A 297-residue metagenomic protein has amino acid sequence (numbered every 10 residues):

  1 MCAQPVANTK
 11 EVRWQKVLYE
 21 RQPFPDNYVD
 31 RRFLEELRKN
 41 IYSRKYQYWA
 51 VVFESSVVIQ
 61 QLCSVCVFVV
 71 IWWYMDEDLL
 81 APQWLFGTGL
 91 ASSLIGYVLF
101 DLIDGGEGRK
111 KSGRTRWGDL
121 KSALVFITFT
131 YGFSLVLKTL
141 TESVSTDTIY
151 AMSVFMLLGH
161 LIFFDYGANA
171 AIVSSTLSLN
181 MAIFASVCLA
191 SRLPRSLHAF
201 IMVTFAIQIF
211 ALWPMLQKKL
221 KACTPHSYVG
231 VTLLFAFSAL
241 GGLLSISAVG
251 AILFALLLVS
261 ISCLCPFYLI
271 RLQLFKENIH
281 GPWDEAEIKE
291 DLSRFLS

Functional and structural regions predicted by a protein language model:
M1-G132, L274-S297: N-terminal topogenic module of multi-pass integral membrane proteins
A50, S55, L212-S297: C-terminal transmembrane helix-loop-helix hairpin of multi-pass membrane proteins
L62, A123-I127, I183, L193-F200 (+2 more regions): Intrinsic disorder
V65, F126, T130, F155 (+3 more regions): Alpha-helical transmembrane segments in multi-pass membrane proteins
W72-D76, V98-I103, S134-L140, L161-Y166 (+4 more regions): Structural signature of transmembrane alpha-helix termini at the membrane-water interface
D76-L80, E142, R192-A199, L244-A251: Transmembrane helix interruption/hinge and helix-loop junction motifs
L85-A91, I149-F155, A199-Q208, A251-S262: Hydrophobic core segments of alpha-helical transmembrane domains in multi-pass membrane proteins
G113-G118, T130-A239: Multipass alpha-helical transmembrane domains of eukaryotic endomembrane proteins
